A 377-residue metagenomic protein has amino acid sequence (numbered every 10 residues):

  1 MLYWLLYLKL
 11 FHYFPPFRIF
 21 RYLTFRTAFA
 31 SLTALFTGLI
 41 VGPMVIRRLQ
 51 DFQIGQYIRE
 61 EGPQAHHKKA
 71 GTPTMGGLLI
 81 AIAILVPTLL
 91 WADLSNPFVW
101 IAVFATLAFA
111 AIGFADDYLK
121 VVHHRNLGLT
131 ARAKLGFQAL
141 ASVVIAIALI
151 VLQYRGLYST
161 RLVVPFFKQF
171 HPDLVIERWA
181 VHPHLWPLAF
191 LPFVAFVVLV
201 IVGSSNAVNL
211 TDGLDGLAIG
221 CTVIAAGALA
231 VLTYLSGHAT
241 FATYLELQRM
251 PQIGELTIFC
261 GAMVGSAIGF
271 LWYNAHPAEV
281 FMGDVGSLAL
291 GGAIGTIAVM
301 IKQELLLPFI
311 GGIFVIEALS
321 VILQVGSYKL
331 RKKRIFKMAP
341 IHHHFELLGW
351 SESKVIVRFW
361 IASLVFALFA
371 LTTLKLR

Functional and structural regions predicted by a protein language model:
L2-V45, I80-A111, I145-Q169, A189-R377: Alpha-helical transmembrane segments
P43-E61: Membrane-interface helix-loop junction between the first two transmembrane segments
L49, Y118-L127, A278-E279: Membrane-interfacial helix termini and the short, flexible loops that connect transmembrane helices in multi-pass
I58-T72, N126-Q138, H342, L347: Juxtamembrane helix-capping/reentrant segments at transmembrane boundaries
S95-V103, V122-F137: Membrane-interfacial loop-to-helix junctions in multi-pass inner-membrane proteins
A111-Y118: Alpha-helical transmembrane segments within multi-pass membrane transporters and channels
K168-A180: A short, charged helix-loop
